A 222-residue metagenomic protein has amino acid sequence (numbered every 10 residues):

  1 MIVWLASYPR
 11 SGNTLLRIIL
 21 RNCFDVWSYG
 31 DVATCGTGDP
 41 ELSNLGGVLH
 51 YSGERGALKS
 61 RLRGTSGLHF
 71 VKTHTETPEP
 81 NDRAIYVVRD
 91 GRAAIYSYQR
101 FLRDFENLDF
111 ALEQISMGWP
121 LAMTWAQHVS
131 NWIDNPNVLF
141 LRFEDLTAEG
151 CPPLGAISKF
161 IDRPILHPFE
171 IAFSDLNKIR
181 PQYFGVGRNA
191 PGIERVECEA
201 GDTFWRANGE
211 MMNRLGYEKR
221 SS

Functional and structural regions predicted by a protein language model:
M1-G64, Q182: PAPS-dependent sulfotransferase catalytic core
M1-V3, S7-P9, G56-K59, S66 (+4 more regions): PAPS-dependent sulfotransferases, especially Golgi type II membrane carbohydrate sulfotransferases
A6, N135-F160: Phosphate-binding beta-loop-alpha motif at adenosine-nucleotide cofactor sites
F24-V26, P153-L166: Non-catalytic, well-ordered alpha-helical segments in soluble enzyme domains
H69-E76: Conserved helicase core region in the C-terminal RecA-like lobe
V71, R83-Y86, L139-L141: Hydrophobic/aromatic beta-strand patches that form the interior of the parallel beta-sheet core in alpha/beta enzyme
E76-D82, D134-N135: Short loop/helix-cap segments at secondary-structure boundaries that form the rim of catalytic
D82-R100: Conserved phosphate-donor/acceptor-positioning beta-strand/loop module used by diverse small-molecule
